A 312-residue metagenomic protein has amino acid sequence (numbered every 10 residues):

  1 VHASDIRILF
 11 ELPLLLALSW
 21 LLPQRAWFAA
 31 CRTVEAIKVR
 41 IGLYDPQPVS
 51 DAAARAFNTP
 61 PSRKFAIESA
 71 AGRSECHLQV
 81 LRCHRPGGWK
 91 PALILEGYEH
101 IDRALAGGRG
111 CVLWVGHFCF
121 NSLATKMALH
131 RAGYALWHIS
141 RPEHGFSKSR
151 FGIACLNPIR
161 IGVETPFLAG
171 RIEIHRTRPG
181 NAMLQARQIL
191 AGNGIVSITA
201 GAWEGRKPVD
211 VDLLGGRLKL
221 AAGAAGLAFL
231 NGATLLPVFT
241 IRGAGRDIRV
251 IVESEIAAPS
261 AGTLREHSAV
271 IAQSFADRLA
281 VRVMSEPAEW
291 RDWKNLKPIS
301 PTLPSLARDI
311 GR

Functional and structural regions predicted by a protein language model:
V1-N121, N157-V163: Membrane-anchoring hydrophobic helices of lipid-metabolizing enzymes
G42, H117-F118, I153, R217 (+1 more regions): Charged, low-complexity surface patches
P48, E99, A124, I159 (+3 more regions): Short Gly/charged-rich anion-binding patches and loops
H84-G88, P166-I174, P208-L213: Short, basic, glycine/proline-bearing loop/turn elements
R109-T177: Catalytic core of membrane glycerolipid acyltransferases/transacylases, capturing the structured, soluble-facing
H130-R131, A135, I174-R312: Non-catalytic C-terminal accessory region of glycerolipid acyltransferases and related lyso-lipid remodeling enzymes
